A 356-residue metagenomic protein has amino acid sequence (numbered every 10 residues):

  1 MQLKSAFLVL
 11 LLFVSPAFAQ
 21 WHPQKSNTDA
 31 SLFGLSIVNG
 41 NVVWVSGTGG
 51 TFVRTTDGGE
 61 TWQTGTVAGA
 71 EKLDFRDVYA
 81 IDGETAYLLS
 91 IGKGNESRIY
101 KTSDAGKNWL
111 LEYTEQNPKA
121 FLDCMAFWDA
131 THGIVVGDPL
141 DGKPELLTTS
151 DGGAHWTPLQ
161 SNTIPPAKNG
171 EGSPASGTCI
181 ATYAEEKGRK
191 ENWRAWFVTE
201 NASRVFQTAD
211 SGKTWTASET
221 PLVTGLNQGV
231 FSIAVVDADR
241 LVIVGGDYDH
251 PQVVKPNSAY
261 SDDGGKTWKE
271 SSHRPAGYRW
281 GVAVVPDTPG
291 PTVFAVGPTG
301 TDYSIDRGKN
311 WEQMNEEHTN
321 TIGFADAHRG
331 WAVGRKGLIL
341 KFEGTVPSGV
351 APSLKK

Functional and structural regions predicted by a protein language model:
M1-F7: Bacterial N-terminal signal peptides that target proteins for export
V14-P16: N-terminal signal peptide c-region/cleavage motif recognized by signal peptidases
Q20-K356: Residue-level hotspots at or immediately adjacent to binding/recognition sites across diverse folds
